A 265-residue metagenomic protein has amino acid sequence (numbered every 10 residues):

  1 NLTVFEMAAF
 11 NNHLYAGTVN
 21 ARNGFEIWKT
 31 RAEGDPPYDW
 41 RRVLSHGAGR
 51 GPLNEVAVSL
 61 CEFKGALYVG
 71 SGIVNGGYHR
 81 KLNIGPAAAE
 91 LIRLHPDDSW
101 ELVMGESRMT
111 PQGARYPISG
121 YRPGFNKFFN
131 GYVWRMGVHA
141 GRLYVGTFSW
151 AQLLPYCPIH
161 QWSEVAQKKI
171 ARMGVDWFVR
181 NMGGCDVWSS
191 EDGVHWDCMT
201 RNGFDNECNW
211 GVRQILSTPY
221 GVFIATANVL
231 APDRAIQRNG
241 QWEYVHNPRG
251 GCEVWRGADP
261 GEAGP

Functional and structural regions predicted by a protein language model:
N1-F5, A9, H13, R22-V58 (+3 more regions): Trp- and S/T/G-rich repeat-edge/linker motifs of beta-rich repeat architectures
G17-V19, G70-I73, G146-S149, A225-N228: Recurrent small/Gly-Pro-centered beta-turn motifs in extracellular repeat architectures
